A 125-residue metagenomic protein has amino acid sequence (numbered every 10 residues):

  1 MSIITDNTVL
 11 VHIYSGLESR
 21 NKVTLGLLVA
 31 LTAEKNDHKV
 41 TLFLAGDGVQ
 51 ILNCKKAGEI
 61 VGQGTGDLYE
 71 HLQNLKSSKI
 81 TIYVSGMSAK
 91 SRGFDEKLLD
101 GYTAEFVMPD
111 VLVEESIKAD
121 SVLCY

Functional and structural regions predicted by a protein language model:
M1-T5: Basic/polar N-terminal segments that are highly enriched at the extreme N-terminus, encompassing both cleavable
T8, K39-T41, T81: Residues at the starts of beta-strands that form the adenosine-phosphate
L10-T24, K56: Short, glycine-rich nucleotide/cofactor-binding loops
V23-H38, L42: Histidine-anchored nucleotide/phosphate-binding helix
G46-V49, S88-A89: Short beta-alpha junction loops
G48-G62: N-terminal beta-loop-helix "entrance" segment that forms/cooperates in small-molecule cofactor or anionic ligand
G58-G86, S91: A glycine-rich helix N-cap at a beta->alpha junction
L75-S78, Y83, R92, L98-S116 (+1 more regions): A short aromatic-anchored loop/beta-hairpin motif
